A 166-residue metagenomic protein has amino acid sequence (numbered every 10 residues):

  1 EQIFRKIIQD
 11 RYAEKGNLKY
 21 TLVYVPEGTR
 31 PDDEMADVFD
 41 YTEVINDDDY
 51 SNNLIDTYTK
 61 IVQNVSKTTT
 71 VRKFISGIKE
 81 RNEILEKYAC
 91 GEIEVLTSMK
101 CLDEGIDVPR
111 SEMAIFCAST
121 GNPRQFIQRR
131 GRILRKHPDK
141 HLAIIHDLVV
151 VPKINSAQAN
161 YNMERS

Functional and structural regions predicted by a protein language model:
E1-T59: Conserved strand-helix element at the start of the C-terminal RecA-like helicase core
D10, I61-N64, K87: Alpha-helical scaffold elements within enzyme catalytic domains, especially in hydrolases
E14-G16, N64, P138: Generic structural signal for beta-strand residues in well-ordered domains
V44-Y50, L54-E80: Conserved RecA-like helicase motor-core motifs
S66-S166: Conserved RecA-like P-loop NTPase helicase motor core
